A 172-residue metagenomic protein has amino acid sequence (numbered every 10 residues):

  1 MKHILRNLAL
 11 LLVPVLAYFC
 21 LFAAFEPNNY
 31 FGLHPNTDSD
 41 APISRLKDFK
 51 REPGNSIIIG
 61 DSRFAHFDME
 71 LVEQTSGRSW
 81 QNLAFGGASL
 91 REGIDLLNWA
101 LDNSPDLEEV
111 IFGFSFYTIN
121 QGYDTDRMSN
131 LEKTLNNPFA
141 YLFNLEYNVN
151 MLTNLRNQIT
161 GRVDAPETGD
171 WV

Functional and structural regions predicted by a protein language model:
M1-L5: Cytosolic-side transmembrane helix boundary signature
R6-E26: Hydrophobic membrane-insertion alpha-helices, especially the h-region of bacterial N-terminal signal peptides
A24-R45: Alpha-helical transmembrane signal-anchor/signal-peptide segments
P27-L33, P53-G54, S79-G87: Acidic/glycine-enriched edge-of-secondary-structure segments
A41-F67: Short extracytoplasmic
I59, R63-N148: Membrane-embedded segments
R156-V172: Serine-dependent acyl-ester chemistry module
